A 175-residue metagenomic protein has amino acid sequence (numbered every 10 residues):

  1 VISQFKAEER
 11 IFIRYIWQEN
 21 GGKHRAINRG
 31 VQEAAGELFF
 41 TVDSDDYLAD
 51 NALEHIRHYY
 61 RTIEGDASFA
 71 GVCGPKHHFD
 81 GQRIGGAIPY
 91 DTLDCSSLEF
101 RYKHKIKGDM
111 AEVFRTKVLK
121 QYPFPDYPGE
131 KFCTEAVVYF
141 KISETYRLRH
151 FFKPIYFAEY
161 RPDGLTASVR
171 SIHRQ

Functional and structural regions predicted by a protein language model:
V1-R170: Nucleotide-sugar donor-binding/catalytic module of glycosyltransferases that assemble extracellular/cell-envelope
R174-Q175: Non-catalytic, C-terminal membrane-associated alpha-helical segments of glycosyltransferases
